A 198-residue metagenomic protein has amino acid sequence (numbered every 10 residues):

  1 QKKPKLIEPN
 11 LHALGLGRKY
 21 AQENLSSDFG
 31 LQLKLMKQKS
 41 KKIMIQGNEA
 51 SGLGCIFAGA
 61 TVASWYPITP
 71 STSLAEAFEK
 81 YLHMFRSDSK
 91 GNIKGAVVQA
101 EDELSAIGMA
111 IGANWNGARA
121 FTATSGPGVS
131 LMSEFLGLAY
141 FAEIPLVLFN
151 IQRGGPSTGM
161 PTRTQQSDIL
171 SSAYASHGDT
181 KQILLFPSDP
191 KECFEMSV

Functional and structural regions predicted by a protein language model:
Q1, S176-H177, L185: Peripheral docking tails and interdomain loops at the edges of cofactor- or intermediate-handling domains
Q1-G47: Aromatic-enriched
N10-H12, I56-S71, A75-F78: Carboxylate/His-rich catalytic cores and anion/metal-binding grooves
Q22, G59-A63, W115-A118: Charged, amphipathic alpha-helical interaction segments
S26-S40, C55-A60, K80-I93, F149-I151 (+1 more regions): Gly-rich Lys/Arg/Thr-decorated short loops/hinges at beta-loop-alpha junctions or inter-strand turns that position
N48-L53: Short, acidic/polar
T69-S172, I183-S197: Thiamine diphosphate
